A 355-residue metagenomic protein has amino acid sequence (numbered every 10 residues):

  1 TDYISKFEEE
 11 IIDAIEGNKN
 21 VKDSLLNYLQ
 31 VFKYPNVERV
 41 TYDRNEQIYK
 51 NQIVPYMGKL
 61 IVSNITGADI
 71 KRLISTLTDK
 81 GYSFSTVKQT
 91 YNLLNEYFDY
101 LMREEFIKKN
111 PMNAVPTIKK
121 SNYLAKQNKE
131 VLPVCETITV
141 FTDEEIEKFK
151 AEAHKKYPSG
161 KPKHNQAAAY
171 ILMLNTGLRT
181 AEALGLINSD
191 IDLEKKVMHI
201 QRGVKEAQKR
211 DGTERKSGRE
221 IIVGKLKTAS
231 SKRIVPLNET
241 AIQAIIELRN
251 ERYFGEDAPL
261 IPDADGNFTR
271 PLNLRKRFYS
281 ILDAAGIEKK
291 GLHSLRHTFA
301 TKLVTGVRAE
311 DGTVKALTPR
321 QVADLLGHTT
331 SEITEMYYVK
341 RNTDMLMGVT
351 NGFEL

Functional and structural regions predicted by a protein language model:
T1-K19, Y34-P35: N-terminal helical hairpins
G17, V21-K22, L29-P111, Y157-P162 (+3 more regions): N-terminal core-binding DNA-recognition domain of tyrosine site-specific recombinases/integrases
K88, R103, I107, N113-T180 (+4 more regions): Basic, Lys/Arg- and aromatic-enriched nucleic-acid-binding interface segment
R103, A168-E182, N273-S280, R296-T329 (+2 more regions): C-terminal catalytic core of tyrosine-transesterase DNA break-rejoin enzymes
T117-K120, L186-E247: Conserved tyrosine-mediated DNA breakage-rejoining catalytic core shared by Y-recombinases
D143-E147, S230, P236-E288: Active-site/catalytic core of tyrosine-dependent DNA strand-transfer enzymes
K195-I200, A258, G291-S294, K302 (+2 more regions): Short functional hotspots where side chains directly engage DNA or cofactors
R210-R215, V314-K315, M336-L355: DNA/chromatin major-groove-contacting recognition/catalytic segments
